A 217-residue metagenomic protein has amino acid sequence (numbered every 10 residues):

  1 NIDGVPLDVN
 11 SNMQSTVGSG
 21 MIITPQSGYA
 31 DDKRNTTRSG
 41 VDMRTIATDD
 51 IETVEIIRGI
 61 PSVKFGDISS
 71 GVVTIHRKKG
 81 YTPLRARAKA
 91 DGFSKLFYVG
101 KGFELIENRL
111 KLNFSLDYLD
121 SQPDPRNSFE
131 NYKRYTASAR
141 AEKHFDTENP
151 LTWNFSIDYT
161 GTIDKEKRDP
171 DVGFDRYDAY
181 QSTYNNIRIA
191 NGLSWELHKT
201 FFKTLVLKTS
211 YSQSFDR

Functional and structural regions predicted by a protein language model:
N1, G40-R44, D67-R87: N-terminal periplasmic accessory domains that precede and gate Gram-negative outer-membrane beta-barrel machines
V5-I57: Short acidic/polar hinge/loop motifs at secondary-structure boundaries that mediate gating or recognition
R38-V41, S70, S94-Y98, R134-S138 (+1 more regions): Transmembrane beta-barrel architecture of outer-membrane proteins
D49, Y81-P83, L96, L105-K111 (+2 more regions): Strand-connecting loop/turn motifs
T53, R85-R87, K111-S115, T152-S156 (+1 more regions): Residue-level detector of the transmembrane beta-barrel scaffold of outer-membrane proteins
F65-I68, A88-Y98, P125-N131: Solvent-exposed loop/turn segments connecting transmembrane beta-strands in outer-membrane beta-barrel proteins
R77-K78, T82-F93, L112-Q122: Transmembrane beta-strand segments that form the barrel wall of outer-membrane beta-barrel proteins
L119-S138, E142-T204, K208-R217: Flexible loop and strand-edge segments within Gram-negative outer membrane beta-barrel domains
